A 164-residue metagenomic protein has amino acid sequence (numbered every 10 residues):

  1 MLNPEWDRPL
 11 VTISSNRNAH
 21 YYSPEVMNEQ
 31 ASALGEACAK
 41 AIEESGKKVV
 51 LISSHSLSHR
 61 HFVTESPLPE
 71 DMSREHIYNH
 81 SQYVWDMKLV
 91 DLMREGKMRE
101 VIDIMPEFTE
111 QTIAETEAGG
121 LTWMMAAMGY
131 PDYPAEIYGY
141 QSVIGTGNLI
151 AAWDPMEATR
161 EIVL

Functional and structural regions predicted by a protein language model:
M1-A33, T64-L164: Flexible, D/E/H-enriched segments
I13, K47-L57: Beta-strand elements within well-structured catalytic alpha/beta cores of enzymes that handle phosphate/sulfate esters
H20, E36-V49: Non-transmembrane, aqueous-exposed alpha-helical and coiled segments at domain scale
H55-R60, T64-S66: Short, internal active-site loops enriched in acidic
